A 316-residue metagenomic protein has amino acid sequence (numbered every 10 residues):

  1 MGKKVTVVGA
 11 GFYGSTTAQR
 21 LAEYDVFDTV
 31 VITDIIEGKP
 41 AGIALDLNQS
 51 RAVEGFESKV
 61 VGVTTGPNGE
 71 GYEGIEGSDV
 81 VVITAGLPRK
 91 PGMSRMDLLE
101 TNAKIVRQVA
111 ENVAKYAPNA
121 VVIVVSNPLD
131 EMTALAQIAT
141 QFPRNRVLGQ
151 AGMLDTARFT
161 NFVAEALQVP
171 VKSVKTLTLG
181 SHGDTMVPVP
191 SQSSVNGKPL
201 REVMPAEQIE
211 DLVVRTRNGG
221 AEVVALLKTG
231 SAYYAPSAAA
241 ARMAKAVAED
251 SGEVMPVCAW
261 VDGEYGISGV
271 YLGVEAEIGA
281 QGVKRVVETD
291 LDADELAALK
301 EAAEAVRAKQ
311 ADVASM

Functional and structural regions predicted by a protein language model:
G2-V5: Extreme N-terminal starter segment of soluble prokaryotic enzymes
A10-G11: Glycine-rich Rossmann-fold phosphate-binding loop(s) that bind the pyrophosphate of adenine dinucleotide cofactors
G14-S15: N-terminal Rossmann-fold NAD(P) dinucleotide-binding loop
I35-S78, R307-A314: Conserved N-terminal Rossmann-fold NAD(P) cofactor-binding segment
A85-L87: Conserved NAD(P)H cofactor-binding loop of Rossmann-fold oxidoreductase domains
S94-T160: Rossmann-like NAD(P)(H) cofactor-binding subdomain of soluble oxidoreductases
T140-R146, D155-M316: C-terminal substrate-binding/catalytic lobe of Rossmann-fold NAD(P)-dependent dehydrogenases
